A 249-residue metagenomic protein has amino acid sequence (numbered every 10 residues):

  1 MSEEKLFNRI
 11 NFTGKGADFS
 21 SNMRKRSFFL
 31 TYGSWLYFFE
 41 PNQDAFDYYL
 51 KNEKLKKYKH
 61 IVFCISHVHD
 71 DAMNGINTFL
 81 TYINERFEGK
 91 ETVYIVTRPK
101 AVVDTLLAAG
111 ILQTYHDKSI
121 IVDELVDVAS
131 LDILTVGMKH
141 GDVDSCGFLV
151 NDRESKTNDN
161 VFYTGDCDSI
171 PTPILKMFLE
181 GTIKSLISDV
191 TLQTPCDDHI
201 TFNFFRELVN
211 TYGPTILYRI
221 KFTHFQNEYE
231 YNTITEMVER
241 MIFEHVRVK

Functional and structural regions predicted by a protein language model:
M1-N52, K56, I120-I174, F178: Core dinuclear metal-dependent hydrolase active-site scaffold
Y32, N52-K56, Y82-E91, D152-T157 (+1 more regions): Alpha-helix termini
S34-Y37, K90-I95, N160-V161, Y218-R219: Short active-site oxyanion
F39-E40, S66, Y163-D166, S188 (+1 more regions): Active-site flanking residues adjacent to catalytic metal/cofactor-binding acidic residues
Q43-Y94, E180-S185: Active-site metal-binding motif and surrounding structural segment of the metallo-beta-lactamase
D44, H69, A101, K139 (+3 more regions): Catalytic metal-binding/acid-base residues of hydrolase active sites
D47, K100-L107, P195-C196, E228-T233: Short, charged/polar "capping" segments at the starts of alpha-helices and the immediately preceding loops
S169-K249: Cap/insert and terminal regions of metallo-dependent hydrolase folds
